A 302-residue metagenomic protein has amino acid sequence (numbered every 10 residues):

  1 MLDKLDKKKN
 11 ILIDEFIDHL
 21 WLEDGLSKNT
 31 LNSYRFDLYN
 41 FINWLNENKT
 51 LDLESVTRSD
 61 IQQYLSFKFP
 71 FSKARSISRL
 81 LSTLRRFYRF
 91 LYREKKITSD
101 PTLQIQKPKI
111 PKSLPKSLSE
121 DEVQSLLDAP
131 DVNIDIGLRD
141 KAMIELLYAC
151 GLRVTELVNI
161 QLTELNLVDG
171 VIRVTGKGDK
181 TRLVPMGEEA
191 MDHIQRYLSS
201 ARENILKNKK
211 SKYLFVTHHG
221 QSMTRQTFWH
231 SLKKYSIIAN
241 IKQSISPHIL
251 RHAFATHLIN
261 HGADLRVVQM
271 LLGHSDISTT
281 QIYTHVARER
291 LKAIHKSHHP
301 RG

Functional and structural regions predicted by a protein language model:
M1-G302: Conserved catalytic core of the tyrosine transesterase superfamily
